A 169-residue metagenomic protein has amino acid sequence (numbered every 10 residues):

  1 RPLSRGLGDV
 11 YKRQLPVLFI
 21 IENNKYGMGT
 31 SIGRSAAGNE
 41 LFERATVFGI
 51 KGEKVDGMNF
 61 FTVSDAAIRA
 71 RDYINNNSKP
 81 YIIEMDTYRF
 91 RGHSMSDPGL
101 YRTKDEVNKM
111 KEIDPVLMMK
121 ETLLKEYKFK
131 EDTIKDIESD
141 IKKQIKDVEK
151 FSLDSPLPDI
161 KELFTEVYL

Functional and structural regions predicted by a protein language model:
R1-Y11: Single conserved hydrophobic/aromatic residue that forms the stacking wall/gate of nucleotide- or nucleobase-binding
R5, G29-A36, M58-F61, V107-M110: Alpha-helix capping and helix-loop boundary segments enriched in small/acidic/polar residues
K12-I21: A glycine-rich helix N-cap at a beta->alpha junction
E22-K25, G57-M58, D86-Y88: Short, ordered loop/turn segments at secondary-structure junctions
K25-T30, I50-V55, L100-N108, T133: Short beta-alpha connecting loops at secondary-structure transitions that line or flank enzyme active sites
R34-T46, F90-G99: Flexible glycine/proline-rich, aromatic-decorated loop/lid segments
A37-R69, E112-E138: Conserved thiamine diphosphate
Y73-L169: Glycine/aspartate-rich loop-and-adjacent alpha/beta segment that forms the canonical ThDP
